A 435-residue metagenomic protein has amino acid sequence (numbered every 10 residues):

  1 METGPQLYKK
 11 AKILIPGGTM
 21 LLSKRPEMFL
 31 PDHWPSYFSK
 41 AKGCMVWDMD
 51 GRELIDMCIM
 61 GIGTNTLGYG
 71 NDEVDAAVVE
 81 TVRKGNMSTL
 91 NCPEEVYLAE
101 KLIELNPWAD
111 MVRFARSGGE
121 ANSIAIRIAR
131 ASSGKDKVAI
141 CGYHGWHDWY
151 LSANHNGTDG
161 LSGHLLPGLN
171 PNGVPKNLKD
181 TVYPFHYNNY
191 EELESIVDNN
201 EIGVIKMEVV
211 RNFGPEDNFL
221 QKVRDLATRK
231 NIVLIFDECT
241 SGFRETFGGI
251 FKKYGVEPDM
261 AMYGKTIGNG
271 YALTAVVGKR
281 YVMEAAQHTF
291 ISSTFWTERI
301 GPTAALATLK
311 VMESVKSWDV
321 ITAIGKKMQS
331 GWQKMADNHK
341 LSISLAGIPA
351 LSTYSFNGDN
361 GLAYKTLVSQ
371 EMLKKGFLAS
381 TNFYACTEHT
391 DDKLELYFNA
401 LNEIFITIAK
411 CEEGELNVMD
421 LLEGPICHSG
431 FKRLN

Functional and structural regions predicted by a protein language model:
M1-K40: Active-site-adjacent loop/helix segments that line or gate small-molecule/cofactor pockets in enzymes
E53-K135: Glycine-rich loop-to-alpha-helix module at the N-terminal edge of alpha/beta enzyme cores
E100-V204, Q329: PLP-dependent aspartate aminotransferase-fold enzymes
N189, S195, M207-V233: Active-site core of PLP-dependent enzymes with the aminotransferase class I/II
Y254-A286, T297-A304: Active-site PLP attachment segment
T308-S330: Structural signature of PLP-dependent enzymes
E313-V315, A323, K374-N435: PLP-dependent enzyme catalytic core of the Aspartate aminotransferase-like
K326-Q329, A336-S369, M419-N435: Conserved PLP-binding catalytic core of the aspartate aminotransferase-like
